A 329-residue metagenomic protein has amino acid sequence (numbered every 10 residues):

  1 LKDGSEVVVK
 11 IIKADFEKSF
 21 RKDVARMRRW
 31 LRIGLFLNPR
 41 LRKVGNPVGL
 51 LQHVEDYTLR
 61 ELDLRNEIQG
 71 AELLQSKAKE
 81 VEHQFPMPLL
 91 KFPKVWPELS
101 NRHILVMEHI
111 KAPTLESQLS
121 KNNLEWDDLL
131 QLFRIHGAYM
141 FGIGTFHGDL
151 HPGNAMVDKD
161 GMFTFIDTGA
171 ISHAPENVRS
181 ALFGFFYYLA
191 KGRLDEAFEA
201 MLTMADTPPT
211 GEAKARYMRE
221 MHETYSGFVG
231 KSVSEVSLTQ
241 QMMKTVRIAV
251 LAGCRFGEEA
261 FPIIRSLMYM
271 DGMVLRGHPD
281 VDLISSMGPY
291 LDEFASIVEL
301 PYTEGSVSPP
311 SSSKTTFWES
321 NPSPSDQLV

Functional and structural regions predicted by a protein language model:
L1-V329: Conserved catalytic cores of large enzyme domains
